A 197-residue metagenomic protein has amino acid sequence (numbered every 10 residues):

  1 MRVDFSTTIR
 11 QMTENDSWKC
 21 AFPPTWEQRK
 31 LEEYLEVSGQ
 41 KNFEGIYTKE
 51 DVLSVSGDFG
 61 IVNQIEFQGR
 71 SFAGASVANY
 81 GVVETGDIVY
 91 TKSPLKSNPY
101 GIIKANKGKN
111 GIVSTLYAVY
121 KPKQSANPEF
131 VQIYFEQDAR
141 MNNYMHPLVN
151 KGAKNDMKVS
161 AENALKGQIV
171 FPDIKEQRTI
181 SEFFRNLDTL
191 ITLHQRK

Functional and structural regions predicted by a protein language model:
M1-K197: Feature detects amphipathic, helix-rich regulatory segments
